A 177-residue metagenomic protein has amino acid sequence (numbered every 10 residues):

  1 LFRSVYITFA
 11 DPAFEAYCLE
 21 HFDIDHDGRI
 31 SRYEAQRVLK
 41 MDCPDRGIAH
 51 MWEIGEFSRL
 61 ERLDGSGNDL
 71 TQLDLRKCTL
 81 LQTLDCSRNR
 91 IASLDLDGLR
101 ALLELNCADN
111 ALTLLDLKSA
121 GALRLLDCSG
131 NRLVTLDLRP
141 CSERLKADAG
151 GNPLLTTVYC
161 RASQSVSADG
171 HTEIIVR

Functional and structural regions predicted by a protein language model:
F2-R62, T79, S142, P153-R177: N-terminal capping/linker segments that flank leucine-rich repeat
L39-P44, E61-G65, Q82-C86, L103-C107 (+3 more regions): Conserved hydrophobic beta-strand positions in leucine-rich repeat
R46, N68, N89, N110 (+2 more regions): Consensus "Asn ladder" position of solenoid repeat domains
A49-I54, L73-L75, L94-L96, L115-L117 (+2 more regions): Canonical leucine-rich repeat
E56-R59, L80, R90, A101 (+5 more regions): Glycine-centered tight turns that cap/initiate beta-strands
S66-D74, C78-S93, L99-D109: A generic tandem-repeat structural signature
L75-L80, L96-A101, L117-A122, L138-E143 (+1 more regions): Right-handed parallel beta-helix/beta-solenoid
L103, A122-R124, G170: Short stretches within intrinsically disordered, low-complexity N-terminal or propeptide regions
